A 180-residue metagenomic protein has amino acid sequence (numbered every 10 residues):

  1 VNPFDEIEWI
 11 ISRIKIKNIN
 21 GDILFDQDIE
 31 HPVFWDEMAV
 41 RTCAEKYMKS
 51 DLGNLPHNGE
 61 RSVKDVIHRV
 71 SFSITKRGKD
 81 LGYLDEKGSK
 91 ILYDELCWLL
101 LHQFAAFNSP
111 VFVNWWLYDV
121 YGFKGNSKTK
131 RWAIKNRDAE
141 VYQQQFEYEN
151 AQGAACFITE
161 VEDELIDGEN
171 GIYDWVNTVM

Functional and structural regions predicted by a protein language model:
V1-M180: Extended catalytic cores of very large enzyme megasubunits
